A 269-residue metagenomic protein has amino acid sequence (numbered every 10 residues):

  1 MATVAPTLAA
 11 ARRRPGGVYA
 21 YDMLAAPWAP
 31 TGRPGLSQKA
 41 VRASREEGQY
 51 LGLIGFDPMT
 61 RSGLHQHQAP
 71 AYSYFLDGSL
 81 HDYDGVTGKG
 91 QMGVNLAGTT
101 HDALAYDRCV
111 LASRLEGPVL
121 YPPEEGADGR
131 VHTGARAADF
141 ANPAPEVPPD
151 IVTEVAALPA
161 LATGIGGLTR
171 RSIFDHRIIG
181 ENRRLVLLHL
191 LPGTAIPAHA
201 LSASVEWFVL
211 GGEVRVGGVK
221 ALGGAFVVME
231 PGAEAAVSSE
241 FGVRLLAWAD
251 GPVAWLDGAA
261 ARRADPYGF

Functional and structural regions predicted by a protein language model:
M1-E47, E124-N182, R263-F269: A short, N-terminal "cap"/entry segment at the start of jelly-roll beta-barrel domains of the cupin/DSBH fold
V41, I173-F174, L191-A198: Regulatory nucleotide-sensing modules
D57-P58, H67-D82, P192-T194, L201-G217: Glycine- and acidic-residue-biased ligand/ion/polar-headgroup-sensing regions
S73-Y74, V86-G134: Hydrophobic, ordered structural segments
H81-H101, V216-A235: Short acidic-glycine-tyrosine-enriched beta hairpin
D107-E125, V228, F241-A260: A short hydrophobic beta-strand segment most commonly corresponding to one strand of the jelly-roll/cupin
L188-L190, I196, V227, L246-A247: Fold-core signature of tandem repeat domains
